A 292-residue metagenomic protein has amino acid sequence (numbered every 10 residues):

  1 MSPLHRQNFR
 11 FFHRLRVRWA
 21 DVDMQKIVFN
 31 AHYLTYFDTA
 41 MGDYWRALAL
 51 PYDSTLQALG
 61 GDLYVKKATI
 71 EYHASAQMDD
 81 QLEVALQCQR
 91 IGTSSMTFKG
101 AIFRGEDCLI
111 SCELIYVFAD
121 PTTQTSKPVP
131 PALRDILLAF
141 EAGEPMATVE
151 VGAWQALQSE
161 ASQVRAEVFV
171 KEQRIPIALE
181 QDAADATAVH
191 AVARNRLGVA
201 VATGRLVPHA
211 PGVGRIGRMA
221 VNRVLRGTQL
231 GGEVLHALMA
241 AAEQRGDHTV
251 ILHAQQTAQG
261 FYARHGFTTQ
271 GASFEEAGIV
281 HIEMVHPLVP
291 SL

Functional and structural regions predicted by a protein language model:
S2-K67, D120-G143: Hot-dog-fold acyl-thioester-processing enzymes
S2-Q7, F11-H13, Y72, A76-Q81 (+4 more regions): HotDog/MaoC-like acyl-thioester-processing domains
F37, P145-L179, D185, H190 (+1 more regions): Short amphipathic alpha-helix that is part of the acyltransferase structural core
L86, V221, G227-A240: Conserved acetyl-CoA-binding loop-helix of GNAT-fold acetyltransferases
E113, V192, V199-P208, G212-A220: Conserved beta-strand in the GNAT
V117-D120, M219-R226: A short, internal acetyl-CoA/4′-phosphopantetheine-binding micro-motif in the GNAT/acyltransferase core
L235, A242-Q255: Conserved GNAT acetyl-CoA-binding A-motif
E275-L292: C-terminal "cap" of GNAT-fold acetyltransferases
